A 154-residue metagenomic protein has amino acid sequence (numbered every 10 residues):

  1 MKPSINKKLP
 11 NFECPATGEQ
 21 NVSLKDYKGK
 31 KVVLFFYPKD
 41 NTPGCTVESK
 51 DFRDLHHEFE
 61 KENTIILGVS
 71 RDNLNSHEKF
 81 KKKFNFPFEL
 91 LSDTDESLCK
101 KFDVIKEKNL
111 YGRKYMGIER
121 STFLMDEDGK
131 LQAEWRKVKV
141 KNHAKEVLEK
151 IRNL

Functional and structural regions predicted by a protein language model:
M1-L154: Chalcogenol-based redox active-site neighborhoods
